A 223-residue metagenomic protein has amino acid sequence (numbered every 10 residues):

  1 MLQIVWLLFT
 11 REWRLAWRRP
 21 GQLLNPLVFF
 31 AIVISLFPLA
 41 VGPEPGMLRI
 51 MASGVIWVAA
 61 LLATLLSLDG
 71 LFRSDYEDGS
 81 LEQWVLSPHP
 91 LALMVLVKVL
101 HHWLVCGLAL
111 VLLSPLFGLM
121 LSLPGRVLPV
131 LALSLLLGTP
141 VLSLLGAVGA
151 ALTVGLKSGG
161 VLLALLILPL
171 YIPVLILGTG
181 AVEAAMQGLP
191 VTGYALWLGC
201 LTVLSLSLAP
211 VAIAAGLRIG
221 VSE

Functional and structural regions predicted by a protein language model:
M1-P26: Aromatic- and glycine-rich beta-strand/loop motifs that create alpha-glucan
P20-G42, V58-A60, L166, L170-L177 (+1 more regions): Hydrophobic alpha-helical transmembrane segments of multi-pass membrane transport/permease proteins
A40-M51, P115-L136, V182-W197, G220-S222: Membrane-interfacial helix-loop-helix connectors in multipass membrane proteins
A52-L68: Long, hydrophobic alpha-helical segments
L65-V85: Transmembrane helix boundary and interhelical loop/hinge segments in multi-pass membrane proteins
L96-L121, V141, L145, G178-T179: Hydrophobic alpha-helical transmembrane segments that constitute the membrane-spanning cores of multi-pass membrane
P129, L136-L168, R218-E223: A structural motif at transmembrane helix-loop-helix junctions in multipass membrane proteins
L206-E223: Junction motif at the cytosolic side of a transmembrane helix
